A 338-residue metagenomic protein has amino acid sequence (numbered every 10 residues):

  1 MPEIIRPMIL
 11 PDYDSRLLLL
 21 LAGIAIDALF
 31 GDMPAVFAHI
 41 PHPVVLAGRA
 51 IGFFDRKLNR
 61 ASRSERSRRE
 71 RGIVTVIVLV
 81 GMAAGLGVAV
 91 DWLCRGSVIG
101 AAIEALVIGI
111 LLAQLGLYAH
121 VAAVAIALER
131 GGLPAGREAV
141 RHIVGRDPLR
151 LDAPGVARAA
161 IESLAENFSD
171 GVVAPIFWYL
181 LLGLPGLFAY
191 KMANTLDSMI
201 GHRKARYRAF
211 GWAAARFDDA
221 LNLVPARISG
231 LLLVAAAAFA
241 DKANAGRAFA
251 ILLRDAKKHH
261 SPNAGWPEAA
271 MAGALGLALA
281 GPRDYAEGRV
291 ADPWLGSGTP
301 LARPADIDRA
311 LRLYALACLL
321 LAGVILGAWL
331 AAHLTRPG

Functional and structural regions predicted by a protein language model:
P2-A189, A193, G201-G338: Hydrophobic alpha-helical transmembrane segments
S198: RNA/tRNA-interacting regions in translation and RNA-turnover enzymes
